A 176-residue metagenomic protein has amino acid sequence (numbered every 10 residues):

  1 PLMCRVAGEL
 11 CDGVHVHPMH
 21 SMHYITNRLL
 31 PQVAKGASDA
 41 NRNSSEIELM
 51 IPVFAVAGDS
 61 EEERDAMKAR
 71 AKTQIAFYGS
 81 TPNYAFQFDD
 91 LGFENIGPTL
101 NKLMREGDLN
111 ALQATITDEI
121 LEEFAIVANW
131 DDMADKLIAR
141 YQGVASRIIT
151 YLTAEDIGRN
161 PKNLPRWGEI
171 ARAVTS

Functional and structural regions predicted by a protein language model:
P1-S176: Active-site-adjacent structural elements that line small-molecule/cofactor binding pockets in enzymes
